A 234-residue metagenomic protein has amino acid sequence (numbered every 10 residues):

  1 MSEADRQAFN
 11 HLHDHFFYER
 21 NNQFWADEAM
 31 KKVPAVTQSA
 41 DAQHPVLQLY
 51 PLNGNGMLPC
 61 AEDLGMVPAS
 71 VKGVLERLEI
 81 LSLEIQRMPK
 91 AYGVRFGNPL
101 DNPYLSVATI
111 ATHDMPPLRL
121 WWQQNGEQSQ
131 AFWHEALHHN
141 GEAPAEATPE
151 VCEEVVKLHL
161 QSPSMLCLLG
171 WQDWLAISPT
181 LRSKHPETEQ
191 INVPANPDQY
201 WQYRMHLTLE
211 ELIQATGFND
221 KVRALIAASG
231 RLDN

Functional and structural regions predicted by a protein language model:
M1-N234: Catalytic cores of glycan-processing enzymes that make or break glycosidic bonds
